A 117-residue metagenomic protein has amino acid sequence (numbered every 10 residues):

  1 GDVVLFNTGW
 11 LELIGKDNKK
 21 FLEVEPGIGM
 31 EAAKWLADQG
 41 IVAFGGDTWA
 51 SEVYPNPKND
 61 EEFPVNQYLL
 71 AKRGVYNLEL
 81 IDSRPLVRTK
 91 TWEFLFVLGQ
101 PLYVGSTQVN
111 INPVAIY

Functional and structural regions predicted by a protein language model:
G1-Y117: Active-/binding-site microenvironments in catalytic and ligand-binding cores
